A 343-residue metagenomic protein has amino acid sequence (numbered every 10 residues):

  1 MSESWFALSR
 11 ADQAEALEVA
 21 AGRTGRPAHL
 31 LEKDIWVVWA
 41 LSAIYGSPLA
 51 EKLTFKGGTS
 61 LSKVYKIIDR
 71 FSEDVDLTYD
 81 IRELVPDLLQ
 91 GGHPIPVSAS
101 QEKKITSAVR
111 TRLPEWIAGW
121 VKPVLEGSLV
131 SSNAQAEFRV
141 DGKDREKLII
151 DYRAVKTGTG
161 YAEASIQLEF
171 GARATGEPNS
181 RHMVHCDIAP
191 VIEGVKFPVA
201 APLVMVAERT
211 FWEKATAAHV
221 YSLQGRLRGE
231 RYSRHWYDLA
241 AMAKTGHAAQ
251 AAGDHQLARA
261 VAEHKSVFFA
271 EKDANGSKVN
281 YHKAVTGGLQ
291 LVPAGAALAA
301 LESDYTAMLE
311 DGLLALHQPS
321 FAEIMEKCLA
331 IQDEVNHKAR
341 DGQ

Functional and structural regions predicted by a protein language model:
M1-L53, Y65-R70, V75, I81-Q343: Structured mid-to-C-terminal alpha-helical surface segments
L53-S60: Short gly/ser-rich loop at a beta-strand->alpha-helix junction or flexible surface loop bordering the NTP-binding
